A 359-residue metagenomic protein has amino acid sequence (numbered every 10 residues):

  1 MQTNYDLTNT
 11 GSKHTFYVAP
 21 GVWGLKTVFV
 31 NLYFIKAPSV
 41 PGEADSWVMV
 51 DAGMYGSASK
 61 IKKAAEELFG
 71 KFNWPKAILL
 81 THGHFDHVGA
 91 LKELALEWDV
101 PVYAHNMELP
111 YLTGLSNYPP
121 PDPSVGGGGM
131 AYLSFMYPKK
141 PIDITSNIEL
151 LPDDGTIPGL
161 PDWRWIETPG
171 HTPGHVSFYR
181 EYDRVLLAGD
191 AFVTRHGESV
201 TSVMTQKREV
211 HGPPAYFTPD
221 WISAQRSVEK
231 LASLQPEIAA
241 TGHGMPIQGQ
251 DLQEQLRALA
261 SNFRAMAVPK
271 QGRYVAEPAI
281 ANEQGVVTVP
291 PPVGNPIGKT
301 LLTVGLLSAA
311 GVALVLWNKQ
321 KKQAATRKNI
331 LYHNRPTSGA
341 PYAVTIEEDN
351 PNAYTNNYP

Functional and structural regions predicted by a protein language model:
M1-T8, P38-A44, S233, A258 (+2 more regions): Intrinsically disordered, highly charged
T3-Y5, G11, E108-E167, P214-A232: Metallo-beta-lactamase
T8-L68, F178-G189, T194: Conserved beta-strand hairpin/beta-sheet module of binuclear metal-dependent hydrolase folds, prominently
V48-V50, L79, V102, V185-L187 (+1 more regions): Residue-level marker for buried hydrophobic side chains located in beta-strands that build the well-ordered beta-sheet
M54-G56, D162-P169, P173-Q250: Metallo-beta-lactamase
A58-M107: Active-site metal-binding motif and surrounding structural segment of the metallo-beta-lactamase
P121-L133, I238-Q271: C-terminal/domain-terminus segments
V293-K321: Hydrophobic alpha-helical topogenic segments used for membrane insertion/localization
